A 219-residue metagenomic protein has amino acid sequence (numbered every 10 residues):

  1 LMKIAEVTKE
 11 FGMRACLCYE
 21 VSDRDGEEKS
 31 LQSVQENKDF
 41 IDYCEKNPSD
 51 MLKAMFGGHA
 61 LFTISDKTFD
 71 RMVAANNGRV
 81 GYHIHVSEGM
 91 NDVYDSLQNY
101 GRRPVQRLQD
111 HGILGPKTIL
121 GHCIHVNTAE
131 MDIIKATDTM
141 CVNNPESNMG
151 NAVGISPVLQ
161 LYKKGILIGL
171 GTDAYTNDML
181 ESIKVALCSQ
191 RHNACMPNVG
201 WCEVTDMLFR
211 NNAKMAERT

Functional and structural regions predicted by a protein language model:
M2-I124: Metal-coordinating catalytic core of metallo-dependent amide/deamination hydrolases
V7, A75, R107, I133 (+2 more regions): Residues within well-ordered alpha helices
T8, F56, H85, L120 (+6 more regions): Divalent metal-coordination and catalytic microenvironments
G12-R14, N76-G81, I113-P116, I133-V142 (+2 more regions): Glycine-enriched alpha-helix->loop->beta-strand junction motifs that scaffold or abut catalytic
Y19, N144-P145, T172-D173: Short beta->alpha connector loops at strand-helix junctions that form conserved, small/polar/Pro-enriched
E28, Q32-E36, T63, K67 (+9 more regions): Conserved active-site and cofactor/substrate-binding residues in soluble primary-metabolism enzymes
E88-G112, P116-T118, C123-T139, S147-Q160 (+1 more regions): Catalytic core of soluble alpha/beta enzymes
D110-I113, K117, L159-T219: His/Asp/Glu-enriched, well-ordered alpha-helical/loop segment that forms or immediately abuts the divalent-metal
